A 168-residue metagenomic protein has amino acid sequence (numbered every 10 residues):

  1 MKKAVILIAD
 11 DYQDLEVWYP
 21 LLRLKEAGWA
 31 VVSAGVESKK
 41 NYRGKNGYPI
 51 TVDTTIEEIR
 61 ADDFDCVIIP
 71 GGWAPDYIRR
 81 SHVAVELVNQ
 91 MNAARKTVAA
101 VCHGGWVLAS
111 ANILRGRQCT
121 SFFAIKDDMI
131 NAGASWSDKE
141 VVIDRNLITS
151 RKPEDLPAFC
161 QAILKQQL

Functional and structural regions predicted by a protein language model:
M1-A94, V98, V107-I113, K126-L168: Extended, subdomain-level signal for the structured scaffold at the beginning of enzyme domains
V101-C102: Short, thiol/selenol-centered motifs that function as redox-active sites or metal-ligating centers
G116: Exposed beta-strand and adjacent loop surfaces of beta-rich binding modules that mediate intermolecular recognition
